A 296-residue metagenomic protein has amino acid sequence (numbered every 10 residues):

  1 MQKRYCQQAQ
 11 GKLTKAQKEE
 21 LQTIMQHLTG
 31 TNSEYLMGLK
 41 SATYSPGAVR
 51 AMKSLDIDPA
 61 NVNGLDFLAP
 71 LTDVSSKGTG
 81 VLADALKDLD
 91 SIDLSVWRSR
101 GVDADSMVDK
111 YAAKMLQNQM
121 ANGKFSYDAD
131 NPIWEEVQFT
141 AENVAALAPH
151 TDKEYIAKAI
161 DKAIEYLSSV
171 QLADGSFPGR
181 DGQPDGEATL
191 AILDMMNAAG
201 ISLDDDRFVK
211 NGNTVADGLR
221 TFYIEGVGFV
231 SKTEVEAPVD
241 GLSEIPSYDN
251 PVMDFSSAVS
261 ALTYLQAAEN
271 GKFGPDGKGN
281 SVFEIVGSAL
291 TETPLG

Functional and structural regions predicted by a protein language model:
M1-K12, E34-A60, V74-V108, A121-A159 (+2 more regions): An alpha-helical repeat/solenoid feature that recognizes helix-turn-helix modules
A9-E34, D58-K77, W97-N118, E154-V170 (+2 more regions): Extended, well-ordered alpha-helical scaffold segments
